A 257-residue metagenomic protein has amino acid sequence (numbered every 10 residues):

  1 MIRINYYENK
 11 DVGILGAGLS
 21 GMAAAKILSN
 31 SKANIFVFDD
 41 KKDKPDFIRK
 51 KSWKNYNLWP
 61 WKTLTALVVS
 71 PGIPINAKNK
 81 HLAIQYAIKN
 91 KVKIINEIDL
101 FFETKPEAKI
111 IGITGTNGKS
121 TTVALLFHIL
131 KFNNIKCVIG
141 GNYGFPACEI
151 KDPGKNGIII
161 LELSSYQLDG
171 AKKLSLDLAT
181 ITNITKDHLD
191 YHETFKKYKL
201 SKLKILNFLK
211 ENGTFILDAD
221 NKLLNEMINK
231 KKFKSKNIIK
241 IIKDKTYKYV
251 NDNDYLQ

Functional and structural regions predicted by a protein language model:
M1-K10: Flexible N-terminal pre-Rossmann segment of NAD(P)-dependent oxidoreductases
K10-A23: Glycine-rich adenosine-cofactor-binding loop
K10-D11, K26-S31, W59-T63, P71 (+1 more regions): Phosphate-binding loop of NTP-binding sites
S31-F47: NAD(P)-binding Rossmann-fold cofactor-contacting core
D39, K54, E97-L100, K232-D252 (+1 more regions): Beta-strand->loop->alpha-helix junctions that form or flank phosphate-binding loops in nucleotide-handling enzymes
F47-P60: Glycine-rich, highly charged phosphate/nucleotide-binding loops
